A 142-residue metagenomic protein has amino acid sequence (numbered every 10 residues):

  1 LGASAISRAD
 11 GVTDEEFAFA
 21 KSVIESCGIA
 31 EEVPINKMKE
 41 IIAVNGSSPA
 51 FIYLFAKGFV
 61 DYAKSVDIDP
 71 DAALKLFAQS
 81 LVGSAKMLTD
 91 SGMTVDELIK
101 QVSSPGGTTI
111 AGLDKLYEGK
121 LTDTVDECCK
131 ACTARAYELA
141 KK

Functional and structural regions predicted by a protein language model:
A3-I41, I52-S91, R135: Internal alpha-helical scaffold of NAD(P)-dependent oxidoreductase catalytic cores
V44: Alpha-helical membrane segments and immediately flanking helix-loop junctions that form or couple to the substrate/ion
S48: Aromatic-residue-lined binding/catalytic grooves and analogous aromatic/hydrophobic interfacial grooves in multimeric
A78-K142: NAD(P)-dependent Rossmann-like dehydrogenase/reductase catalytic/cofactor-binding core
